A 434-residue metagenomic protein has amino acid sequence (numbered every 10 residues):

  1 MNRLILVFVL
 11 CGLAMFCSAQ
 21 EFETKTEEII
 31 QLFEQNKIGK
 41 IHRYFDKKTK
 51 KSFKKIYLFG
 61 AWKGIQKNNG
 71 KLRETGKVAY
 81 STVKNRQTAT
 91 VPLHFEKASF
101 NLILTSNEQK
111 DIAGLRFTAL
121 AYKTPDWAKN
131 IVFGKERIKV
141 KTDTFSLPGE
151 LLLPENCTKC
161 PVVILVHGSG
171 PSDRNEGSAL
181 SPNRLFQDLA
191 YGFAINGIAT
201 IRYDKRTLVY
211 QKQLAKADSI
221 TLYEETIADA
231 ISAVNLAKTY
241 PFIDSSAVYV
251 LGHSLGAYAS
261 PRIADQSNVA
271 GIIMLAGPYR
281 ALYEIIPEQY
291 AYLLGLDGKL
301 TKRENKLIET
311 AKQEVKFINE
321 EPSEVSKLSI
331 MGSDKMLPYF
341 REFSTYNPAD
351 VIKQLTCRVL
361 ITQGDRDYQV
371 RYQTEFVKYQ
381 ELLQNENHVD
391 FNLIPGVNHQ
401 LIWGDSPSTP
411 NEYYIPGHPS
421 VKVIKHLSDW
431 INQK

Functional and structural regions predicted by a protein language model:
R116-F117, A121-T158: N-terminal cap/lid segment of alpha/beta-hydrolase-fold proteins
K159-G170: Short beta-strand element of the alpha/beta-hydrolase
G168-I198, R202-E225, L293-L294, W403-E412: Cap/lid segment of the alpha/beta-hydrolase catalytic domain
D218-P241: Alpha/beta-hydrolase active-site loop
L236-L293: Primarily recognizes the serine-hydrolase "nucleophile elbow" in alpha/beta-hydrolase and SGNH/GDSL folds
G271-Q354: Accessory cap/linker subdomain of secreted extracellular hydrolases
L355, I361-Q363: Short beta-strand/loop motif that positions the catalytic acidic residue of the alpha/beta-hydrolase fold
C357, Y368-L382: Short alpha-helix in the alpha/beta-hydrolase fold that links the catalytic acid
